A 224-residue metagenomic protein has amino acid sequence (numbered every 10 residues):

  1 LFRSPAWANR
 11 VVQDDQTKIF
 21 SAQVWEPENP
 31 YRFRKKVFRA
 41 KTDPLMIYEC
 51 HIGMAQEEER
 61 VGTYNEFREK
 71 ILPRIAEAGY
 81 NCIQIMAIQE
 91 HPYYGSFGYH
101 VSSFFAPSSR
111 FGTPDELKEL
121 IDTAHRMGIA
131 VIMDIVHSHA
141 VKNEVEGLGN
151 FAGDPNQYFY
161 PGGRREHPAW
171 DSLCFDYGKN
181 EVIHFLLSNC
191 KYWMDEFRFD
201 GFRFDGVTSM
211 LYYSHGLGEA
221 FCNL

Functional and structural regions predicted by a protein language model:
L1-F2, L224: Accessible peptide chain termini
F2-I47, M54, E59: The feature marks proteins involved in alpha-glucan
P30, K36-K41, H51-L224: Substrate-binding/active-site clefts of carbohydrate-active enzymes
